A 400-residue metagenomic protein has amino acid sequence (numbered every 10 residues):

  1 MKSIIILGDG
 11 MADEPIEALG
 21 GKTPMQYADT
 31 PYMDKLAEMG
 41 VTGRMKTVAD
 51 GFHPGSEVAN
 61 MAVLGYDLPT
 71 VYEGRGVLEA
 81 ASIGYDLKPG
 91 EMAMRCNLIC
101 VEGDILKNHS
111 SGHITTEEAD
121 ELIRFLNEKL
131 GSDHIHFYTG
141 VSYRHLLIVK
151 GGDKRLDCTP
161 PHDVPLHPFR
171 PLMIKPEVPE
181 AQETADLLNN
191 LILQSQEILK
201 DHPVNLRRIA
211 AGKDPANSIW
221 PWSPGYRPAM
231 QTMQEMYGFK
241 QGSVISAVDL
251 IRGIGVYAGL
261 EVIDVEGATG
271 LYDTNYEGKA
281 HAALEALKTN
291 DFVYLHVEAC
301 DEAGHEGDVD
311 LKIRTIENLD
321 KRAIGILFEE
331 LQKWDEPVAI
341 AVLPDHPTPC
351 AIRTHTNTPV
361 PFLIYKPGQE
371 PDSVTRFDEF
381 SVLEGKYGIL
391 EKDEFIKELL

Functional and structural regions predicted by a protein language model:
M1-L400: Feature captures the catalytic ectodomains and active-site-proximal regions of enzymes that hydrolyze or transfer
